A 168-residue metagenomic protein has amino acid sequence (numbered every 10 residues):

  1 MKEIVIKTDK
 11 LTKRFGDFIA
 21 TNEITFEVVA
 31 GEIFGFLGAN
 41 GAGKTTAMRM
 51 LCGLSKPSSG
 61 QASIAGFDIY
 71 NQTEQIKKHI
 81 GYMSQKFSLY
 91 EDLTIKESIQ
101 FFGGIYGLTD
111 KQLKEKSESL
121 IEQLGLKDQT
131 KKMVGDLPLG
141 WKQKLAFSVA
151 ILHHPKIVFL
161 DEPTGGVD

Functional and structural regions predicted by a protein language model:
G60-D68, Q75-I76: Conserved ABC transporter NBD signature motif
Q100, G104, K111-Q129: Conserved ABC ATPase "signature" region
M133-G140: Conserved ABC ATPase signature
F147: Hydrophobic anchor residue at the start of the ABC signature
V158-D161, V167: Catalytic Walker B motif of ABC-type/P-loop ATPase nucleotide-binding domains
